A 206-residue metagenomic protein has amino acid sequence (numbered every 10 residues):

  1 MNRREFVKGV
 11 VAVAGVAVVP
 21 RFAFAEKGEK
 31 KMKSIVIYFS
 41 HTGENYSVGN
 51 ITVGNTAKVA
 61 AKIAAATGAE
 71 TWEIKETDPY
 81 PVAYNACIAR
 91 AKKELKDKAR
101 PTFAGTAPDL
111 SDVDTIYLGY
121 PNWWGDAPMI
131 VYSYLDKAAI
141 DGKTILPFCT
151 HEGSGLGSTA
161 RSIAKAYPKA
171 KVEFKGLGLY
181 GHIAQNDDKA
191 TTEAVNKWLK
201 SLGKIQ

Functional and structural regions predicted by a protein language model:
M1-A14: N-terminal secretory signal peptides and thylakoid transit peptides that target proteins across membranes
V19-F22: C-terminal segment of classical bacterial N-terminal signal peptides
A25-T77, V82, A89-Q206: FMN-binding flavodoxin-like domain, especially the glycine-rich phosphate-binding loop
